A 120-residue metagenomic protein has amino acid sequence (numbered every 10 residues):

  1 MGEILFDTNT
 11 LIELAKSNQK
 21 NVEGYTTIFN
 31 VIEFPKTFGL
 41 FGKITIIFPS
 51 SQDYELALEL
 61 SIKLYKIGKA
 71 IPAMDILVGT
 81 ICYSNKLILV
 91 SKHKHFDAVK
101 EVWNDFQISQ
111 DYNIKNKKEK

Functional and structural regions predicted by a protein language model:
M1, N18-V22, C82-S84: Flexible, charged surface loops at secondary-structure boundaries
M1-G2, S84-K120: Acidic, PIN/NYN-like endoribonuclease modules and their adjacent C-terminal/linker elements
L5-D53: PIN/NYN-family metal-dependent endoribonuclease catalytic core
D7, D75, H93-D97: Acidic side chains
K16-Q19, G79, F96: Short amphipathic alpha-helical segments and helix-helix/interface helices
E33-L40, E55-E59, V102, K117-K120: Short, charged, surface-exposed secondary-structure boundary motifs
F41-K43, L64-Y65, F106-S109: Short, hinge-like loop/turn segments at secondary-structure boundaries
I46-K92, K117-E119: Active-site neighborhoods of divalent-metal-dependent phosphate/nucleic-acid chemistry enzymes
